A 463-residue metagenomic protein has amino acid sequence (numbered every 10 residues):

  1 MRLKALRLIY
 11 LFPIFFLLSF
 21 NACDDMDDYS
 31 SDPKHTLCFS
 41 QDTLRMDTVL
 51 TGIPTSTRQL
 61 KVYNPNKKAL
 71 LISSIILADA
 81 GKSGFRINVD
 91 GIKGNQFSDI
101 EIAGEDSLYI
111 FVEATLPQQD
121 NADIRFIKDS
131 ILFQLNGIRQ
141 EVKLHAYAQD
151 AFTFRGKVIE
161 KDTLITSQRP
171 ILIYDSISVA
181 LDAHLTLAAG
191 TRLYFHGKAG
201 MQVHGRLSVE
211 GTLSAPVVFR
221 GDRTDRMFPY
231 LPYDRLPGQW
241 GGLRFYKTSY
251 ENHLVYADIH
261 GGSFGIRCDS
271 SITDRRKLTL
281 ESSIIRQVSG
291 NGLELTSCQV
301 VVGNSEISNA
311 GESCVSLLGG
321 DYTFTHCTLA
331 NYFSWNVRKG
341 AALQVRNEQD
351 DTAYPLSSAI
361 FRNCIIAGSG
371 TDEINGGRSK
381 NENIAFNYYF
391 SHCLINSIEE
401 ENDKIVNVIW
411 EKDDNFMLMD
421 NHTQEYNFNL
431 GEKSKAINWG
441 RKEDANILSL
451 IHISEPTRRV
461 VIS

Functional and structural regions predicted by a protein language model:
M1-Y10: Bacterial N-terminal signal peptides that target proteins for export
L11-F16: Hydrophobic helical h-region of N-terminal Sec-dependent signal peptides in bacterial secretory/periplasmic proteins
S19-A22: C-terminal motif of bacterial Sec signal peptides marking the signal peptidase cleavage site
M26-S30, L37-T48, I53-T55, Q59 (+2 more regions): Beta-strand/loop edge motif enriched in small/polar residues
T55-S56, K67-I72: Short acidic/proline- and small/hydrophobic-mixed sequence motifs that coincide with surface turns and coil-to-beta
V62-N66: Asparagine-centered strand-capping/turn motif at beta-strand->loop junctions
A78-F97: Short, solvent-exposed loop/linker segments at beta-strand-coil boundaries, enriched for Pro/Gly and Ser/Thr
I451-S463: Single conserved hydrophobic/aromatic residue that forms the stacking wall/gate of nucleotide- or nucleobase-binding
